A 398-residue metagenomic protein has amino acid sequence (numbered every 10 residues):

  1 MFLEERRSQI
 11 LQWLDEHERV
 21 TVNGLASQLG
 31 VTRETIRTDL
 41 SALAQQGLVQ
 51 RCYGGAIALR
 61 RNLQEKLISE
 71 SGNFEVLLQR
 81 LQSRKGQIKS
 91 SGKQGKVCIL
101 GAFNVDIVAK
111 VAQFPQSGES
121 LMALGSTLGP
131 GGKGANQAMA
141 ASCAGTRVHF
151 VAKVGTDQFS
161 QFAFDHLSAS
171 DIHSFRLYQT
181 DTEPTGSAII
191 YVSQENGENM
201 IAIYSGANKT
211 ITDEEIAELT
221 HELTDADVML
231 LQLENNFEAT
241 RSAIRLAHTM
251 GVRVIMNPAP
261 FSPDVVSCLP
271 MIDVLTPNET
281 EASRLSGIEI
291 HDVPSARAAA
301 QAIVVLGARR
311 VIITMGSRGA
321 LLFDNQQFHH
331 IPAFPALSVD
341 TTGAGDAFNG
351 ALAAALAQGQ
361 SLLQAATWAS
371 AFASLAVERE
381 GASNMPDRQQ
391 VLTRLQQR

Functional and structural regions predicted by a protein language model:
F2-E5, E16-R19, S41-Q94: HTH-adjacent hinge/linker in prokaryotic transcriptional regulators
S8-Q12: Pre-recognition alpha-helix immediately N-terminal to the DNA-recognition helix within helix-turn-helix or winged-helix
R19, N23, E34: Key DNA-contact positions within bacterial/archaeal DNA-binding proteins
G24-L29: A short alpha-helical element within helix-turn-helix/winged-helix DNA-binding domains across DNA-binding proteins
E65, E119-L121, L128, C143-D227 (+1 more regions): Conserved N-terminal subdomain of the carbohydrate kinase-like
F74-V151: Glycine-rich phosphate/adenosyl-contacting loop at the front of the ribokinase-like
L246-F328: Conserved phosphate/ATP/ADP-binding segment of small-molecule kinases
V293-R398: Conserved phosphate-binding/catalytic region of the ribokinase-like
